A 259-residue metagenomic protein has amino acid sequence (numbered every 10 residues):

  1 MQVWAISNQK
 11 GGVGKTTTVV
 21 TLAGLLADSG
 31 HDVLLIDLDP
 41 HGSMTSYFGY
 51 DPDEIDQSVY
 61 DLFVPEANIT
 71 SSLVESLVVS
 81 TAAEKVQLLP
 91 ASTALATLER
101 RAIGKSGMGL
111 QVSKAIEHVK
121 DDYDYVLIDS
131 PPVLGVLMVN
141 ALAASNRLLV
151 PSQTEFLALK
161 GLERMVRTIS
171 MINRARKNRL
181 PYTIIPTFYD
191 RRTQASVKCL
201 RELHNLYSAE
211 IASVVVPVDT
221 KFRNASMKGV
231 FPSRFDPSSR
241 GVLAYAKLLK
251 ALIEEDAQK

Functional and structural regions predicted by a protein language model:
M1-K259: P-loop NTP-binding core
